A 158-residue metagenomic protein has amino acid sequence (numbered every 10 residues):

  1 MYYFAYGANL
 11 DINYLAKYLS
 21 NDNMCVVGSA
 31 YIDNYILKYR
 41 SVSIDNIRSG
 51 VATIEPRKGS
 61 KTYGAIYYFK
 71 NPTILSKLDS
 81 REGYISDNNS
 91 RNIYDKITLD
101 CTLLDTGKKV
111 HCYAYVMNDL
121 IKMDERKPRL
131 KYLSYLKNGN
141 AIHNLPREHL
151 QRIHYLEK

Functional and structural regions predicted by a protein language model:
M1-K158: Glycine-aromatic micro-motifs
